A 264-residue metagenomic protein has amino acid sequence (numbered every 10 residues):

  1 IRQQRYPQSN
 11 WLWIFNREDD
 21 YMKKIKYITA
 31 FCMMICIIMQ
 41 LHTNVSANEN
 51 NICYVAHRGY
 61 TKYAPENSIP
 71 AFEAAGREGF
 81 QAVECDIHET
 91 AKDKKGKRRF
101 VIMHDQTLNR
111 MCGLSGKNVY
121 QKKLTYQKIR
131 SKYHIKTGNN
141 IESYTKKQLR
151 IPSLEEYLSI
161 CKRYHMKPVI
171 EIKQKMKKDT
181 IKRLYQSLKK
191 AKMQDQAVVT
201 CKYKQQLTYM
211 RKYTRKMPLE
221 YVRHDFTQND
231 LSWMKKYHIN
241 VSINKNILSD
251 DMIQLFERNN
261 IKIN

Functional and structural regions predicted by a protein language model:
I1-Y21: Short, Lys/Arg-enriched N-terminal segments with co-localized hydrophobic residues within the first ~10-30 amino acids
R17-D19, M39, N48: Intrinsic disorder/low-complexity signal
K26-T29, L41-N264: Phosphate-group recognition and catalysis centered on beta-loop-alpha active-site segments
M33-L41: Hydrophobic core
